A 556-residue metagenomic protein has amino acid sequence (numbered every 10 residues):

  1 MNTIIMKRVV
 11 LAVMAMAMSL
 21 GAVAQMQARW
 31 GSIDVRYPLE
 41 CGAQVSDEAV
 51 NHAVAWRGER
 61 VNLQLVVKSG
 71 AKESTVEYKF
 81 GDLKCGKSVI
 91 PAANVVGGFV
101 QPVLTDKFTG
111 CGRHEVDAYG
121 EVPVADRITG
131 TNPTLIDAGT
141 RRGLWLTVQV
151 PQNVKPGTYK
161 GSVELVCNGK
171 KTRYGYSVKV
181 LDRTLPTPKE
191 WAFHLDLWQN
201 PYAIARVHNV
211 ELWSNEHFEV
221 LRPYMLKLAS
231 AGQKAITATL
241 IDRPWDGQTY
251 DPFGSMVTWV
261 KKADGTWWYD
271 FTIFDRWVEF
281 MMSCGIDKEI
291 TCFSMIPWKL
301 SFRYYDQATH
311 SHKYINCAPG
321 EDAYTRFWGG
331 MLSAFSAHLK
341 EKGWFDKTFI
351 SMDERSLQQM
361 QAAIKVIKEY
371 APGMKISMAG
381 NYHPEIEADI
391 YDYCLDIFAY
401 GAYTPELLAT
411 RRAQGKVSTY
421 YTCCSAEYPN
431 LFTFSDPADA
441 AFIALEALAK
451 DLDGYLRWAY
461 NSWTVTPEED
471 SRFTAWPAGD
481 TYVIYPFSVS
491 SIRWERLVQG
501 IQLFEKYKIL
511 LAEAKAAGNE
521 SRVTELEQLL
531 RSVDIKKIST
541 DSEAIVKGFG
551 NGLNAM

Functional and structural regions predicted by a protein language model:
K7-A12: Sec-dependent signal peptide recognition, specifically the positively charged N-region followed immediately by
A15-V23: Hydrophobic h-region of N-terminal signal peptides that target proteins for export in Gram-negative bacteria
M26-D47, G70-L146: Surface-exposed binding patches on compact interaction domains or structured appendages
V50-A71, T237: Contiguous beta-strand segments within globular domains
V66-K84, T131-W191, F218: Extended acidic/polar, glycine-enriched regions that form or flank non-catalytic beta-rich accessory modules
Q149, K160-C167, T172-S177, L181-Y370 (+2 more regions): Aromatic-lined carbohydrate-binding surfaces of glycoside hydrolases
F302-Y304, H312, N316-G320, Y324-Y382 (+2 more regions): Catalytic domains of carbohydrate-active enzymes that cleave complex glycans
D392-W476: Catalytic-core region of carbohydrate-active enzymes that cleave or remodel glycosidic bonds
